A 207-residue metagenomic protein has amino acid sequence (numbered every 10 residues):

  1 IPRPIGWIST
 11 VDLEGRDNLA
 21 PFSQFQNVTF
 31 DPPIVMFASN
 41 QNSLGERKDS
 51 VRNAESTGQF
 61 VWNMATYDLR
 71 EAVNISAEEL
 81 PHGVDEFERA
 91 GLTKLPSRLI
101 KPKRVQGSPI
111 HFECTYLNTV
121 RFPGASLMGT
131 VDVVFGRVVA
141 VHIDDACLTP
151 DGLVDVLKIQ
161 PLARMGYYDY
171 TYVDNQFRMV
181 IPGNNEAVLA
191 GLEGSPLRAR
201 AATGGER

Functional and structural regions predicted by a protein language model:
I1-R207: Basic, polyanion-binding surface patches
